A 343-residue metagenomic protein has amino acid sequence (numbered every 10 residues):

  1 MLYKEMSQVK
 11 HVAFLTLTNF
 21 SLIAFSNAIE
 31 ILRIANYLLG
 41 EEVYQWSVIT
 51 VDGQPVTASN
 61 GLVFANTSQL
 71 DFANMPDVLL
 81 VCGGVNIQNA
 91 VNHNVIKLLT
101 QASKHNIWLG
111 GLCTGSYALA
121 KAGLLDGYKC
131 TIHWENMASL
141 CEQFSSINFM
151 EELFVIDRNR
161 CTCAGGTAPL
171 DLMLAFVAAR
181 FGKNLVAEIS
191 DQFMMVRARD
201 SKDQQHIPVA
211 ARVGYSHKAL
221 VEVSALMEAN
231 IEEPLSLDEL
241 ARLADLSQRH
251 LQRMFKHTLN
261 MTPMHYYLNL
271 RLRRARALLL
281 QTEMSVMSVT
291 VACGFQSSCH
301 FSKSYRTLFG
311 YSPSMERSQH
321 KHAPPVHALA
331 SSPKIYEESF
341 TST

Functional and structural regions predicted by a protein language model:
M1-K121: N-terminal functional module of multi-domain proteins
Q45, A175-V177, V196: Alpha-helical transmembrane segments in inner-membrane proteins
T100-H105, G110-L112, S116-E188: DNA-contacting interfaces and partner/effector-binding or oligomerization modules in DNA-centric proteins
L153-C163, R180-A225, A229, R242-L243 (+2 more regions): Short, Lys/Arg-enriched, Trp-marked, Pro/Gly-tolerant hinge/linker segments that flank
A178-G182, Y215, A219-S236, F255 (+4 more regions): Basic, amphipathic alpha-helical hairpins
L226-E228, P234-L270, T290-M315: Basic/polar phosphate-binding segments, predominantly the helix-turn-helix DNA-binding elements of transcriptional
Q281, A292-G294, C299-T343: …primarily DNA-binding HTH/wHTH and HhH modules…
